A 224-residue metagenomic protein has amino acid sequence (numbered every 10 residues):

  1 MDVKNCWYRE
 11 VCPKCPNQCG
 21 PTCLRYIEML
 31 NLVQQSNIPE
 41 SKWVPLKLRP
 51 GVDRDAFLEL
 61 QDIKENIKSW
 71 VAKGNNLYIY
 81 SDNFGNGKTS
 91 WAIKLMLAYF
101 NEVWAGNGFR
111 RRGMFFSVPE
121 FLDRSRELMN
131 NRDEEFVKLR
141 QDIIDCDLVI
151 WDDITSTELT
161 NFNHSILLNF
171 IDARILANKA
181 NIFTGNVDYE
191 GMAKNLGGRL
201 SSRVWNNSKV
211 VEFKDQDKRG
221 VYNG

Functional and structural regions predicted by a protein language model:
M1-N66, V210-V211, D215, R219-G224: A short, basic N-terminal segment
R54-Q61, Y80-D82, N86, Y99-D145 (+1 more regions): Short glycine-rich substrate-engagement loop in P-loop NTPases that contacts/grips substrate
W70-V71, G106-G108, Q141-I144, D172-A177 (+1 more regions): Conserved catalytic network of the ASCE P-loop NTPase/AAA+ motor domain
V71-I93: Walker A/P-loop nucleotide-binding motif
K94, A98: Active-site signature of alpha/beta-hydrolase-fold catalytic machinery across serine- and Asp/Cys-nucleophile hydrolases
R112, D145-L148, A177-F183: Loop/turn-to-beta-strand initiation segments
L122-D123, L128, I154-G224: Replace "adjacent to P-loop NTPase cores in ATP/GTP-dependent enzymes" with "adjacent to NTP-binding cores
